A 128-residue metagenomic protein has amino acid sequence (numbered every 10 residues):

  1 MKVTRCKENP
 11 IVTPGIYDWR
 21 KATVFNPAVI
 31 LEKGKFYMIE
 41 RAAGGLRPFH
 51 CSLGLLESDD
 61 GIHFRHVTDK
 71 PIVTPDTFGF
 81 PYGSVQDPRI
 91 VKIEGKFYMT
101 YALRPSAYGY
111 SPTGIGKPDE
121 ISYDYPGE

Functional and structural regions predicted by a protein language model:
M1-A22, N26-G83, V91-E128: Beta-rich carbohydrate-recognition and catalytic domains
